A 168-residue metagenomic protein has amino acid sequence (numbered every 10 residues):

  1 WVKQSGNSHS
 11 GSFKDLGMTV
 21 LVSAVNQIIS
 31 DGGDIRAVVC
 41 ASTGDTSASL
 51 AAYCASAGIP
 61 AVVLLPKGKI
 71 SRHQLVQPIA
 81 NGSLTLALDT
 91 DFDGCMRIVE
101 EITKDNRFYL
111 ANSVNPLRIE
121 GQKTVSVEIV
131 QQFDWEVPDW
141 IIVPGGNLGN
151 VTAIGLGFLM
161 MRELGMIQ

Functional and structural regions predicted by a protein language model:
W1-Q168: PLP-dependent amino-acid enzyme catalytic core
